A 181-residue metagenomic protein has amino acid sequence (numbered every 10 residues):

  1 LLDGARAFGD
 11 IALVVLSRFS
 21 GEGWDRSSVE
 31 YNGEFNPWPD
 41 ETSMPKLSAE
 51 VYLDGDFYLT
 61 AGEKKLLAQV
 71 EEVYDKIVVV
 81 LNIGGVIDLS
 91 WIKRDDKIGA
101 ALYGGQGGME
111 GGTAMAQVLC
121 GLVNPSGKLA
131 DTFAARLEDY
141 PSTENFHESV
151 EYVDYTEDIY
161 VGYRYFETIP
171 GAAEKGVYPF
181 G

Functional and structural regions predicted by a protein language model:
L1-G181: C-terminal non-catalytic regions of proteins with extracellular/luminal or membrane-system context
